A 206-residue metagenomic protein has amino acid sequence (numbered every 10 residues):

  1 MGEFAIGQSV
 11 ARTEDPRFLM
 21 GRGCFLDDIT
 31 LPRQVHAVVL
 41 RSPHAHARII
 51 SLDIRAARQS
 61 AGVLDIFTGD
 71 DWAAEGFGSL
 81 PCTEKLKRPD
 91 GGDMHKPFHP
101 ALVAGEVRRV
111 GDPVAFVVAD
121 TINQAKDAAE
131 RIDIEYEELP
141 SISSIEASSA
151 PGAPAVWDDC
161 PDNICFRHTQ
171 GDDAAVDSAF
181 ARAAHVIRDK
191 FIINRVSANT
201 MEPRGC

Functional and structural regions predicted by a protein language model:
M1-C206: Structural alpha/beta core scaffold segments of enzyme domains
